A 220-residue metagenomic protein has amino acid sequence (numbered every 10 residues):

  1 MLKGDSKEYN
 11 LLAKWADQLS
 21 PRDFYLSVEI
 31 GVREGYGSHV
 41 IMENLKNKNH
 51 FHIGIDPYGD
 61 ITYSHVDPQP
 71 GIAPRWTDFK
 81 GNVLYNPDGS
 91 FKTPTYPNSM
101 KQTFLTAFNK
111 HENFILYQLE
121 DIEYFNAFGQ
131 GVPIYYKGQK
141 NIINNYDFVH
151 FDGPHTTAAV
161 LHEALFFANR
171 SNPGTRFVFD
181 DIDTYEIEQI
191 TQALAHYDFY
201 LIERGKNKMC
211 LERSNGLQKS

Functional and structural regions predicted by a protein language model:
K3, N10-S220: S-adenosylmethionine/decaboxylated-SAM
